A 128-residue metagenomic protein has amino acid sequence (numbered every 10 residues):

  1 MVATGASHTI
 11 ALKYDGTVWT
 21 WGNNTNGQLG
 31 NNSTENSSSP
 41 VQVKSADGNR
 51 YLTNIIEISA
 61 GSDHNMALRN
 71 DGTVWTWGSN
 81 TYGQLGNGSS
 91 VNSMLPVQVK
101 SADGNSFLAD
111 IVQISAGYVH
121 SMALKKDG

Functional and structural regions predicted by a protein language model:
M1, Y14-T17, S38, N54-E57 (+3 more regions): Tandem repeat domain/solenoid detector
G5-A6, N36, N54, G61-S62 (+3 more regions): Beta-rich catalytic cores
H8-A11, T20, H64-A67, T76 (+1 more regions): Conserved core positions of repeat-based scaffolds
W21-S39, V43, W77-L95, V99: Short glycine/serine- and acidic-residue-enriched loop/turn motifs that recur at repeat junctions
G48-T53, G104-A109: Short glycine-/Asp-/Thr-/Trp-enriched loop segments that recur within the blades of beta-propeller repeat domains
